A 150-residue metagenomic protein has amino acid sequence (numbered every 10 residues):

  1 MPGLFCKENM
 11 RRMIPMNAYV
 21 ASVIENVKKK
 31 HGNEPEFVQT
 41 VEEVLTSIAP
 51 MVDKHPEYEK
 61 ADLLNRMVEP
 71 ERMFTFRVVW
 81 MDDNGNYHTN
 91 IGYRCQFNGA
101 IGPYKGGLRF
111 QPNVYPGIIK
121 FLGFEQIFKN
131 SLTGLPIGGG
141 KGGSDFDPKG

Functional and structural regions predicted by a protein language model:
M1-P15: Short, Lys/Arg-enriched N-terminal segments with co-localized hydrophobic residues within the first ~10-30 amino acids
M13-G150: N-terminal ligand-binding/catalytic initiation module
